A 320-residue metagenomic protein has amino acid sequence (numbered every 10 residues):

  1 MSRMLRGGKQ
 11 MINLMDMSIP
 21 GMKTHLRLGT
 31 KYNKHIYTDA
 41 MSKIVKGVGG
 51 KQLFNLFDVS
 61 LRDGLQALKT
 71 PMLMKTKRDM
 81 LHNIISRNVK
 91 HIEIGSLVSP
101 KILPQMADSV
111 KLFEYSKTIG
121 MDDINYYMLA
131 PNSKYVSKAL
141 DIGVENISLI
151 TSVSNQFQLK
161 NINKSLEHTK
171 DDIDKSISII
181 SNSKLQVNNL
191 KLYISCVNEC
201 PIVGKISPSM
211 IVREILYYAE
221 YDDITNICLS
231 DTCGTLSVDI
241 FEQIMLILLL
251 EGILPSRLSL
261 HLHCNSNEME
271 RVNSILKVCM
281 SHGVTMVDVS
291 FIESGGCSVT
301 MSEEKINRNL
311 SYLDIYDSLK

Functional and structural regions predicted by a protein language model:
I44, M74-N83, R87-I124, M128-K138 (+1 more regions): Glycine-rich, positively charged N-terminal anion/phosphate-binding segment
N55-V59, D63, I92-I94, I124-A130 (+5 more regions): Hydrophobic faces of well-ordered beta-strands that scaffold small-molecule active sites in alpha/beta enzyme cores
V59-T76, N125-N132, L159-I162, C196-S209 (+1 more regions): Active-site mouth loops of central-metabolism enzymes
M74-H91, S137-L149, S154, S178 (+2 more regions): Alpha/beta enzyme core
K90-Y115, S152-K164, N198-E199, C228-V238 (+1 more regions): Glycine-rich, proline-tolerant flexible connector loops at the mouths of alpha/beta enzymes
S96-S99, I119-I180, N189, C196-I206: Active-site beta->alpha loop and helix N-cap motifs at the rims of alpha/beta catalytic domains
I102-Y127, T169-S183, N188, E242-L260 (+1 more regions): Alpha-helix-loop-beta-strand connector modules within alpha/beta enzyme cores
T232-L319: Catalytic alpha/beta core domains of metabolic enzymes, predominantly
